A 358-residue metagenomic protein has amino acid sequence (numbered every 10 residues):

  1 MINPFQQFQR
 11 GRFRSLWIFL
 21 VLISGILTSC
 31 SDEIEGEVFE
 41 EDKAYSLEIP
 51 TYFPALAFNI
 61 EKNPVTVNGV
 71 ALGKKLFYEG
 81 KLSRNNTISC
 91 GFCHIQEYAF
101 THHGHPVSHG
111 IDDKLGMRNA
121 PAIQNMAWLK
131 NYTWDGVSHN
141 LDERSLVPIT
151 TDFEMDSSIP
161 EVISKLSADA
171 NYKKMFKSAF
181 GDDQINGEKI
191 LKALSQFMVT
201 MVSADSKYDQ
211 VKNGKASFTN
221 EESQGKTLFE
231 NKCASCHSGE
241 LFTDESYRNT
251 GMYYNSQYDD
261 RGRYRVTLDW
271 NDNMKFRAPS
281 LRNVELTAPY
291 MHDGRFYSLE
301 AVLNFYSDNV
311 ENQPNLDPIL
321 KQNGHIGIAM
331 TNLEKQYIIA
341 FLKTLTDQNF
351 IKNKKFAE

Functional and structural regions predicted by a protein language model:
M1-V38: Bacterial Sec-dependent N-terminal signal peptides
F5, C30-E358: Periplasmic c-type cytochrome electron-transfer domains
